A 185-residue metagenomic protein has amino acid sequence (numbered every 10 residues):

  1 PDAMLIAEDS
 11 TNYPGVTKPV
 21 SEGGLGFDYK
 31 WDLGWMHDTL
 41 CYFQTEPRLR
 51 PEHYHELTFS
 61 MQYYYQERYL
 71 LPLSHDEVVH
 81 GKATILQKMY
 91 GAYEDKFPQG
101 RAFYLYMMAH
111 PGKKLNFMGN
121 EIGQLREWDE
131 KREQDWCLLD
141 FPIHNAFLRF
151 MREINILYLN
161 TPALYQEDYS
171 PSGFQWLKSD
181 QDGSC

Functional and structural regions predicted by a protein language model:
P1-E130, L159-S184: Conserved alpha/beta catalytic core and glycan-binding cleft of carbohydrate-active enzymes
Q134: Active-site beta-strand/loop architecture of penicillin-binding DD-peptidases
L138-G173: Aromatic- and carboxylate-lined catalytic core of secreted/periplasmic carbohydrate-active enzymes
